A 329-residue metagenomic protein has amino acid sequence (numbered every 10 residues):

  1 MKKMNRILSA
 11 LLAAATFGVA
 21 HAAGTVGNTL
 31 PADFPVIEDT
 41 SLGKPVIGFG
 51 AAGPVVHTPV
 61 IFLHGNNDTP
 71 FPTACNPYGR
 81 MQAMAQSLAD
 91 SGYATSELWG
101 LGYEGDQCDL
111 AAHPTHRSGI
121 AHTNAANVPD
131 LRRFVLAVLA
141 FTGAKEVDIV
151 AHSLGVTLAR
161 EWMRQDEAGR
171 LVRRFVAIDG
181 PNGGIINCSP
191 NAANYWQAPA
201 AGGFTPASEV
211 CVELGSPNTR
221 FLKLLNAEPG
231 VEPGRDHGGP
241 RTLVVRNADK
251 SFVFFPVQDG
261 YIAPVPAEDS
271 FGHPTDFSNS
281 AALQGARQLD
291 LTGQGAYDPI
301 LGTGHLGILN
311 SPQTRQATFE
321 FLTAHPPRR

Functional and structural regions predicted by a protein language model:
K2-H21: Gram-negative bacterial Sec-dependent N-terminal signal peptides
A10-A13, F71, E167, P312: Enrichment for repetitive, rod-forming helical segments
T16-G18, G92, L98, G203 (+1 more regions): Short, flexible coil/linker elements and helix-boundary hinge sites characteristic of intrinsically disordered
A22-V150, L154-N194, L301-H305, Q316-R329: N-terminal non-catalytic accessory region
G24-L42, T115, V128-R132, M163-R329: Helical cap/lid subdomain of alpha/beta-hydrolase-fold lipid enzymes that gates access to the catalytic pocket
